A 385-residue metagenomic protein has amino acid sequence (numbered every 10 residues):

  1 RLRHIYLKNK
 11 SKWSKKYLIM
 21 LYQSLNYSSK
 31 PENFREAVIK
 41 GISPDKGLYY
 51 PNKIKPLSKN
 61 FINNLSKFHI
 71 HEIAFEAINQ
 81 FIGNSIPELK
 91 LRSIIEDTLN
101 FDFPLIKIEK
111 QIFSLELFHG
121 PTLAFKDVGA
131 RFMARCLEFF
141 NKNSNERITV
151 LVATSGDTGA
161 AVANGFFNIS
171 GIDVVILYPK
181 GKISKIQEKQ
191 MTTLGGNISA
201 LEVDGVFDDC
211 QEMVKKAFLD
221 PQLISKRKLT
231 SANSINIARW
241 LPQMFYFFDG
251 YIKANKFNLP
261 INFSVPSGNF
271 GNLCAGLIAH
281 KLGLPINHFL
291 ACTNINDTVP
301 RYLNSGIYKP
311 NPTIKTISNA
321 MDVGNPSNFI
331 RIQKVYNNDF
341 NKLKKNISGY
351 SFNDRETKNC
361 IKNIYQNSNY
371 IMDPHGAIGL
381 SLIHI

Functional and structural regions predicted by a protein language model:
M20-D45, K315: Charged, compositionally biased N-terminal leader segments and the immediate start of the first structured element
L48-L123, L194-I224: Small-residue-rich anion-binding loops in enzyme active sites
S114-N168: Well-ordered mid-protein domain cores that form the structural environment of catalytic cofactors
D127, M133, L151-N164, S184-K185 (+2 more regions): Short glycine/serine/threonine-rich phosphate/pyrophosphate-binding segments that cradle anionic phosphate groups
Q187-I235, R239, A291-I378: Active-site/ligand-binding loops adjacent to catalytic centers
E212-K216, S225-I278, L284: Domain-scale recognition of functional cores that engage charged ligands
I383-I385: Conserved small/polar residues in nucleotide/adenosyl-binding loops
